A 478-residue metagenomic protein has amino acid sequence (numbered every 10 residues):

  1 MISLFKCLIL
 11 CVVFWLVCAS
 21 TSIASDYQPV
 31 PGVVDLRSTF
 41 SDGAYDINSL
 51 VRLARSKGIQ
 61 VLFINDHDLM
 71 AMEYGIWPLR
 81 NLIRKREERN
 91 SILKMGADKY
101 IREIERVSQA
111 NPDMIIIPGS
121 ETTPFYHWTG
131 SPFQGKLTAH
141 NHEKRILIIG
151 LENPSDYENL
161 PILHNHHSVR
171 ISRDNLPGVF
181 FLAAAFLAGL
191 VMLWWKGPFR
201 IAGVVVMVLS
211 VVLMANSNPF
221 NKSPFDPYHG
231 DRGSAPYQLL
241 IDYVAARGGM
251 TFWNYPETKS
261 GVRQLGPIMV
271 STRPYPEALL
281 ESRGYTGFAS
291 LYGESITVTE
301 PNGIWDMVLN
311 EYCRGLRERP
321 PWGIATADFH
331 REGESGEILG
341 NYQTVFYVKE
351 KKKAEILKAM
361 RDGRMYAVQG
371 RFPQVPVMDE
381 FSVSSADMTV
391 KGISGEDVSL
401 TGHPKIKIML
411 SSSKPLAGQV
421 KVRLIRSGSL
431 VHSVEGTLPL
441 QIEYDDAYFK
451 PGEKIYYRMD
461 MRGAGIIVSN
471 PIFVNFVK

Functional and structural regions predicted by a protein language model:
I2, I23-P29, S41, I47-V51 (+7 more regions): C-terminal functional module detector
C7-A19: Bacterial N-terminal signal peptides
V30-R37, W77-E87: Acidic/histidine-rich, surface-exposed loop or edge segments in extracytoplasmic proteins
G32-L36, V61-H67, S91-M95, I117-S120 (+6 more regions): Active-site neighborhood of phospho(di)ester-bond hydrolases with catalytic His/Asp-centered motifs
L50-D68: Catalytic domains of carbohydrate-active enzymes, especially glycoside hydrolases
R55-S56, A245, E281: Non-catalytic positions within long, well-ordered alpha-helices that form the structural scaffold/packing of enzyme
I83-S91, A97-A278, L430: Extended substrate/RNA-proximal surfaces in nucleic-acid metabolism proteins
V270-I296, V345-E355: Structural recognition of alpha->loop->beta junctions
